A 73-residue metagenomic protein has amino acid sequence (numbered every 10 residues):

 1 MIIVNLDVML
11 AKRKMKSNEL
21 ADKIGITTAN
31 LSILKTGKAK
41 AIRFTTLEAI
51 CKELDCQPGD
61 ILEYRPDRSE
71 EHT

Functional and structural regions predicted by a protein language model:
M1-M15: A short, Lys/Arg-rich alpha-helix, primarily the initiator
D7, N18, E48: Residues within the helices of the helix-turn-helix
L10, A21, C51: The alpha-helix within a helix-turn-helix
L10, K35, T46, R65: DNA major-groove recognition helix of helix-turn-helix
M15, I42-T45: Residue-level signal for the short linker/turn that defines the boundary of a DNA-recognition helix
M15-I33: Short alpha-helical DNA-recognition segment
T45-D60: DNA major-groove recognition helix of helix-turn-helix/homeodomain DNA-binding modules
E71-T73: Conserved small/polar residues in nucleotide/adenosyl-binding loops
